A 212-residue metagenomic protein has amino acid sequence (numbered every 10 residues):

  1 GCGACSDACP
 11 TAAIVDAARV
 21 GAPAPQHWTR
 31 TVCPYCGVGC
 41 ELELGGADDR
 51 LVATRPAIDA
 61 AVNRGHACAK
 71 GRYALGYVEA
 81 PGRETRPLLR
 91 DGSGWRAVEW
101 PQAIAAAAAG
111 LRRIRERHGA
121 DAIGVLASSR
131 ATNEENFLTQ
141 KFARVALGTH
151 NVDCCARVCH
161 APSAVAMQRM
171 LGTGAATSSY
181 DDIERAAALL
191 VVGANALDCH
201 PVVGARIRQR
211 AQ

Functional and structural regions predicted by a protein language model:
G1-P10: Glycine-rich and small/hydrophobic secondary-structure elements
S6, V15, V20-Q212: Catalytic alpha/large subunits of respiratory electron-transfer oxidoreductases, centered on bis-MGD molybdoenzymes
